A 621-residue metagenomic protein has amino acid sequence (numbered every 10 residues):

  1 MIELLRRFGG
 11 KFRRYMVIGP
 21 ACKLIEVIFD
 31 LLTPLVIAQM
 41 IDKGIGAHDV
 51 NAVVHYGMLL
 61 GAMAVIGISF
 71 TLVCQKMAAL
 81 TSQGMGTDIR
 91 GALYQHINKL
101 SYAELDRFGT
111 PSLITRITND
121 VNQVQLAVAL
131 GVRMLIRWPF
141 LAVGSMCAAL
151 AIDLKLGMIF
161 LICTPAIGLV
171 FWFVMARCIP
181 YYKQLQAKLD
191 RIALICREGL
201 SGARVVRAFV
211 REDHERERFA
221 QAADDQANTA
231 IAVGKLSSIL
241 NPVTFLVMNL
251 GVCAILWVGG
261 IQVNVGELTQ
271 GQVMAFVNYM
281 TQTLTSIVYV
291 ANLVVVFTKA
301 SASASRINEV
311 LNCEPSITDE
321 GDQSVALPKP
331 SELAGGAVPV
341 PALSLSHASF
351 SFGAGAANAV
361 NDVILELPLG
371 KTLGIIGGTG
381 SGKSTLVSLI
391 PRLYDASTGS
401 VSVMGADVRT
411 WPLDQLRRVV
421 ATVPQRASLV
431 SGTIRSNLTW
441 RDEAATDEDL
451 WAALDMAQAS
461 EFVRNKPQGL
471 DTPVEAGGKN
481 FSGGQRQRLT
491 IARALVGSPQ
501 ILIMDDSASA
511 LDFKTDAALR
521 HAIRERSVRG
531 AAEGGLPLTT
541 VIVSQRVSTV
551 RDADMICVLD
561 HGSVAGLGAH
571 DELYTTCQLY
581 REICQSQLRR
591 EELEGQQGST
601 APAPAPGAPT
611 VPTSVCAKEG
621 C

Functional and structural regions predicted by a protein language model:
M1-R13, L113: A short amphipathic helical element positioned immediately N-terminal to and/or at the very start of a transmembrane
G10, M16-V73, M77, L150-G157 (+2 more regions): Transmembrane helix-loop-helix hairpins at lipid-water interfaces of multipass membrane proteins, especially the type-1
G10-R14, K99-A103, N119-V128, V132 (+9 more regions): An intracellular "coupling" helix at the cytosolic face of ABC transporter transmembrane type-1 domains
K11, Y15-I28, S69, A129-L185 (+1 more regions): Transmembrane helices of ABC transporter permease
I41, L93, I97, V206 (+2 more regions): Helix-loop junctions and hydrophobic alpha-helical segments within the transmembrane domains of large membrane
H48-H55, A148-I162, F171, A232-E314: Helix-loop-helix
A326-C621: ABC-type nucleotide-binding domain
